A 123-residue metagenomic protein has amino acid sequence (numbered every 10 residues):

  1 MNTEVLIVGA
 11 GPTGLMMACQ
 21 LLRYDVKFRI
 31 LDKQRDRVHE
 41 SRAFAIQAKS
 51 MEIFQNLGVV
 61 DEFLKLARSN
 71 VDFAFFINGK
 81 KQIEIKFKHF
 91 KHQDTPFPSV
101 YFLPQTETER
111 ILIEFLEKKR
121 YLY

Functional and structural regions predicted by a protein language model:
N2-I30, R35: N-terminal Rossmann-like FAD-binding beta1-loop-alpha1 element of flavoenzymes
L21-R23, L66-R68, L122: Generic structural signal for beta-strand residues in well-ordered domains
K27, V60, L122: Residue-level detector of anion-binding/catalytic polar loops
H39-K119: Active-site-adjacent segment of FAD-dependent monooxygenases/related oxidoreductases
